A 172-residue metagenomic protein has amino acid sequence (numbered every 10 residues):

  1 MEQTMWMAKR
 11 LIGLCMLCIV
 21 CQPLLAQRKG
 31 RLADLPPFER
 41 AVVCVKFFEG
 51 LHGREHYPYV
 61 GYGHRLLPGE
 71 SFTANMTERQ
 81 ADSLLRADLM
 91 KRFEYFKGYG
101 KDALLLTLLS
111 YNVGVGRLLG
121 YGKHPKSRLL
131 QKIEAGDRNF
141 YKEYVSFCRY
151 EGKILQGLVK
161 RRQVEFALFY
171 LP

Functional and structural regions predicted by a protein language model:
M1-I12: Bacterial N-terminal signal peptides that target proteins for export
L17-L25: Hydrophobic h-region of N-terminal signal peptides that target proteins for export in Gram-negative bacteria
Q27-H52, H64-E70, M76-Y95, V115-P172: Long, amphipathic alpha-helical surface segments
A41, H56, D102: Residues that flank catalytic or metal-binding motifs in active/ligand-binding sites
Y57-V60, H64: Early exported N-terminus immediately downstream of N-terminal targeting peptides
F96-D102: Structural motif
A103-R117: Short N-proximal segments of mature Sec-exported proteins
